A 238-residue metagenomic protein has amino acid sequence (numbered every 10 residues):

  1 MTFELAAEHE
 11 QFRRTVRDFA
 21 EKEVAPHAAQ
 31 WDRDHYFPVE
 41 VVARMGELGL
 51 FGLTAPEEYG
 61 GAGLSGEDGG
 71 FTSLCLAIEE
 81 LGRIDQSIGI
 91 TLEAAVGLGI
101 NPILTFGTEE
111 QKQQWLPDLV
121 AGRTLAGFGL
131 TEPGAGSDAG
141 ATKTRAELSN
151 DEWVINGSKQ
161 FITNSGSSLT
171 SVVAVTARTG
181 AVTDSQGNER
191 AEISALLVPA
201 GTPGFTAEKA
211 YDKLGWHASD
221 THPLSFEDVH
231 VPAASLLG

Functional and structural regions predicted by a protein language model:
M1-T91, Q113-Q114, D118-A121: Amphipathic, small/basic residue-rich leader segments at the start of a protein or domain
G49, I78-G82, A177, V198-P203 (+1 more regions): Short Ser/Thr-interspersed hydrophobic loop/turn segments at strand-loop and sheet-helix junctions that line or gate
D68-F71, A200-A210, D220-G238: A glycine-rich, basic-preceded beta-loop-alpha segment at the flavin cofactor/substrate interface of flavin-utilizing
R83, A135-S137, Q160-S167, W216: Glycine-rich phosphate/pyrophosphate-binding beta-alpha loops
G89-E110, G136-A139: N-terminal glycine-rich flavin-associated loop
G122-L130: A short, Trp-centered hydrophobic/proline-enriched beta-strand micro-motif
T144-E147: A structural signal for short hydrophobic beta-strand segments in well-ordered beta-sheet cores
N156-T206: A short core secondary-structure module
